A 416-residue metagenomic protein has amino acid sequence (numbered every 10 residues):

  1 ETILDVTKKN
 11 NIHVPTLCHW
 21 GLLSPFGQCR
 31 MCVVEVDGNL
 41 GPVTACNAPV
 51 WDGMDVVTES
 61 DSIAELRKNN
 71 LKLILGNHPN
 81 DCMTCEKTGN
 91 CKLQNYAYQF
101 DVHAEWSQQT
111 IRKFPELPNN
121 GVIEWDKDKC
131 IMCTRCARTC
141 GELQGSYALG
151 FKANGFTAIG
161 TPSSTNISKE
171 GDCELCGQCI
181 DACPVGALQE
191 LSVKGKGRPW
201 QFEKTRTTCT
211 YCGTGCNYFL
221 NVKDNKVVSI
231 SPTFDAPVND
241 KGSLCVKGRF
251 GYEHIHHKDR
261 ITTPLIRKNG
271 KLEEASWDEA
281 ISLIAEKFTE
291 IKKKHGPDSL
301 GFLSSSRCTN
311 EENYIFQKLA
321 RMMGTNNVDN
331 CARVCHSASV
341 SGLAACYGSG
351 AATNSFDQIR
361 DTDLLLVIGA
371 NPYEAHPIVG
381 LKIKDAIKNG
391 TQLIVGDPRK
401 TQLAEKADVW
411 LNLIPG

Functional and structural regions predicted by a protein language model:
E1-V6, P49, T309: Short, structural beta-strand-to-alpha-helix junction motif
I3-D37: A basic, amphipathic helix-loop patch mediating RNA/tRNA/ribosome contacts
N11, Q144, A153-G155, A332 (+1 more regions): Short, small-residue-rich loop/turn micro-motifs
L17-L22, D126-K129, P162-K169, L300-C308: Conserved short loop/turn motifs at secondary-structure junctions
C18-W20, C29, T44-A45, T205-R206 (+1 more regions): Short beta-alpha junctions and helix-cap segments that line functional grooves
R30-C176, I180-T208, K226: Fe-S ferredoxin-like electron-transfer domains and their immediately adjacent linker/connector regions across
P79, K196-G416: Catalytic alpha/large subunits of respiratory electron-transfer oxidoreductases, centered on bis-MGD molybdoenzymes
